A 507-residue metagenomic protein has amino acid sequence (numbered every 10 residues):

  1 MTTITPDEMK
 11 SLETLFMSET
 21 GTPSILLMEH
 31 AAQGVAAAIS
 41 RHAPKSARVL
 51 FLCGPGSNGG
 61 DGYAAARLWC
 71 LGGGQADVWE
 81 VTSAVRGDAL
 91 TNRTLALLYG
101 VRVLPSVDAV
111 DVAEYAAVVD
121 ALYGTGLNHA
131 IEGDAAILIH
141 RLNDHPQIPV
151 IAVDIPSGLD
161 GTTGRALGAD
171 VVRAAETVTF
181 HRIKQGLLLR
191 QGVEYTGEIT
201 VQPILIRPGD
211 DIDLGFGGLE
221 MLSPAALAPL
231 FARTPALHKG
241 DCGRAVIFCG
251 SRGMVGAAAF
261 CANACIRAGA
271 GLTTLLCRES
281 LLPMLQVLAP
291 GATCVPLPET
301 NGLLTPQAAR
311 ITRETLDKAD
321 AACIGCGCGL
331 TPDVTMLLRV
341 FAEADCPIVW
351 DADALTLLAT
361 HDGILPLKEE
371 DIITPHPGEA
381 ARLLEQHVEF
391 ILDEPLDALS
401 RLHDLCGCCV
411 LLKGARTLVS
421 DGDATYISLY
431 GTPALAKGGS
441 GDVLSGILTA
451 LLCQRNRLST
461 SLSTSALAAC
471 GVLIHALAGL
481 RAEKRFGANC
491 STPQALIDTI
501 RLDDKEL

Functional and structural regions predicted by a protein language model:
M1-E80, E176, L187-V349, T356-I372 (+1 more regions): Small-residue (G/A/S/T)-rich helix-start motifs and N-terminal tracts that mark the onset
A36-L122, A130-V153, L337, G363: Nucleotide and nucleotide-moiety/phosphate-recognizing core
T82-V85, P156-S157, S280, A354: Short beta-alpha junction loops
A116-A117, L122-G217: Internal gly/pro-rich beta-alpha loop/helix module that stabilizes soluble enzyme cofactors or their anionic handles
